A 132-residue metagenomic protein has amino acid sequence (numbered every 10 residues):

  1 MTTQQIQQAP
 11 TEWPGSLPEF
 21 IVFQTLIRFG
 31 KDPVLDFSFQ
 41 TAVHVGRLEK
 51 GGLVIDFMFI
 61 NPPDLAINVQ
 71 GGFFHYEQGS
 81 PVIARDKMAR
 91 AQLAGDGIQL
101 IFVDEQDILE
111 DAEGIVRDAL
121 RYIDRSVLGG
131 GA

Functional and structural regions predicted by a protein language model:
M1-A132: Nucleic-acid endo/exonuclease domains
